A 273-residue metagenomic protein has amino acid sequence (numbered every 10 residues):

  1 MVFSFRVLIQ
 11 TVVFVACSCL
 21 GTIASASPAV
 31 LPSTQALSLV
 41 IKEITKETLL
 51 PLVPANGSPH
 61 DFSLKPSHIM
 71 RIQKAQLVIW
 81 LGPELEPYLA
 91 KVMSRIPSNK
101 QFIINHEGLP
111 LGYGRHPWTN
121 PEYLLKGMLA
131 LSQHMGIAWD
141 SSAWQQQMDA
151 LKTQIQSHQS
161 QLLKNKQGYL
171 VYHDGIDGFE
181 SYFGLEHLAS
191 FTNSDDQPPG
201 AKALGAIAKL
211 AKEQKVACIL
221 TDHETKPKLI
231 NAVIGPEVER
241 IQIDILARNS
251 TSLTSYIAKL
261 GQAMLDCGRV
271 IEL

Functional and structural regions predicted by a protein language model:
M1-V12, C19: Bacterial N-terminal signal peptides that target proteins for export
A16-S18, D266: The N-terminal extracellular segments of secreted preproproteins, especially immediately downstream of signal
S18-C19, I79: Alpha-helical transmembrane segments
G21-I23: N-terminal signal peptide c-region/cleavage motif recognized by signal peptidases
A26-L273: Extracytoplasmic metal-acquisition and chelation regions
